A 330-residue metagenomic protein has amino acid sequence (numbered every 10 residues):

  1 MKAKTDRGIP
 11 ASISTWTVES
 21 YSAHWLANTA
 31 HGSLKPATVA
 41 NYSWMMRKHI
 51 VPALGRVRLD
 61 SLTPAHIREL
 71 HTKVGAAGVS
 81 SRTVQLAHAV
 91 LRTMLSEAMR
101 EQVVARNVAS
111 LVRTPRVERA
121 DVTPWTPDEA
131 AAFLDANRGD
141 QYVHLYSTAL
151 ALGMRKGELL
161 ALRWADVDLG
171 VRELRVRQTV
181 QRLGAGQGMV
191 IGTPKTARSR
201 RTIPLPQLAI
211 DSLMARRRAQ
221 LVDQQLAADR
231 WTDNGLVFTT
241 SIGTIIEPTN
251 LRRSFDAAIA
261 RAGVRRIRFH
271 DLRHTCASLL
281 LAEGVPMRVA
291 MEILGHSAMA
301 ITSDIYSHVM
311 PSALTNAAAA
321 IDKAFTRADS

Functional and structural regions predicted by a protein language model:
M1-A65, R216-V237, S241-T244: N-terminal DNA-binding module of tyrosine recombinases/phage integrases
S14, V18, S22, K35-T38 (+10 more regions): Hydrophobic (often cysteine-bearing) scaffold residues that line and stabilize catalytic clefts of nucleotide/cofactor
D60-K73, S110-P115: Short, conserved phosphate-binding/catalytic loop or strand-edge motifs used in phosphoryl-/nucleotidyl-transfer
A77, S81, A132-V143, L152 (+4 more regions): Short, basic (Lys/Arg/His-rich) helix/loop patches that form interaction surfaces in the mid-to-C-terminal regions
S81-A89, R100-W164, L169-G170, Q181 (+4 more regions): Basic, Lys/Arg- and aromatic-enriched nucleic-acid-binding interface segment
R92-L95, M99, L314: C-terminal flanking helix
A109-L111, V171-T179, R268, L279 (+2 more regions): Short functional hotspots where side chains directly engage DNA or cofactors
D135, V171, V180-A209, A215 (+8 more regions): C-terminal secondary-structure termini that scaffold catalytic or DNA-interacting sites
